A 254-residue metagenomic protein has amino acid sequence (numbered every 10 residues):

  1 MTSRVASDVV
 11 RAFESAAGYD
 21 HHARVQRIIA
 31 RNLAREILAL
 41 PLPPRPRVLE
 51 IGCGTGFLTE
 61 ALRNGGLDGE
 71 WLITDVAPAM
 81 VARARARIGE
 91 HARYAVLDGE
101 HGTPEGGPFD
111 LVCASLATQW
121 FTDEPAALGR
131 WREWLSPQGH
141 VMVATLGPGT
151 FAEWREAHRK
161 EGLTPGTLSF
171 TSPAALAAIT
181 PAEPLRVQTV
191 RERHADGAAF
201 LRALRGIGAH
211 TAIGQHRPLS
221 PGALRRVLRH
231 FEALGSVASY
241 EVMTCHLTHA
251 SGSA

Functional and structural regions predicted by a protein language model:
M1-A16: N-terminal, positively charged/glycine-rich alpha-helical extensions of SAM-dependent methyltransferases
R24-P44: Conserved alpha-helix/loop element of class I SAM-dependent methyltransferases that forms part of the SAM/SAH-binding
V25, T55-F57, P184-A254: Conserved Class I S-adenosyl-L-methionine
R47-G102: Class I SAM-dependent methyltransferase SAM/SAH-binding core
E100-V112: A short acidic, Gly/Pro-enriched loop at the edge of an enzyme's catalytic core that lines a small-molecule cofactor
L111-D123: A short SAM/SAH-binding and catalytic strip from SAM-dependent methyltransferases
P125-H140: A short glycine-rich, Lys/Arg-flanked "PGG" loop and its adjoining helix->strand segment in the class I
Q138-A199, H210-P221: Conserved catalytic/acceptor-binding region of the Class I
